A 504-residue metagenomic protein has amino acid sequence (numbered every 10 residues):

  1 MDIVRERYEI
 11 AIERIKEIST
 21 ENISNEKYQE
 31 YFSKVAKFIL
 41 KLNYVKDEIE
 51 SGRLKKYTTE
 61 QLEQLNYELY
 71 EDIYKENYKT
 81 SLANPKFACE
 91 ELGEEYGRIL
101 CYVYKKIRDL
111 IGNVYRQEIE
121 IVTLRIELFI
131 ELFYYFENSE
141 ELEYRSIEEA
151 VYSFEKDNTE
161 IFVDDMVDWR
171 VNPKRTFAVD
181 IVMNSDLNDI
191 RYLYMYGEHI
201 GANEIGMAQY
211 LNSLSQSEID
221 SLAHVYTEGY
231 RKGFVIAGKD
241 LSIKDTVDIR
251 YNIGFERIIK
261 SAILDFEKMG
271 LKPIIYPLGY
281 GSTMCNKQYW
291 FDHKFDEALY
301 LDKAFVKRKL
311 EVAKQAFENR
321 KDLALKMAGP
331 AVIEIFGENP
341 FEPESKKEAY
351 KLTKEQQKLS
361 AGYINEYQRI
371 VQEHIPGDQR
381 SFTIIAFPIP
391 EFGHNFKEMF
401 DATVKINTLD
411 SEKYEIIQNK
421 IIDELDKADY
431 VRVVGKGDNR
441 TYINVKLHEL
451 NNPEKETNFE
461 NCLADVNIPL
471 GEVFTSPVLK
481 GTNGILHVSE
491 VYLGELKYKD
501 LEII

Functional and structural regions predicted by a protein language model:
M1-N483, L493: Active-site bordering "gate/hinge" segments that shape substrate access to catalytic or cofactor-binding pockets
V478-I504: Long, well-ordered mid-to-C-terminal structural blocks that present hydrophobic/aromatic surfaces
